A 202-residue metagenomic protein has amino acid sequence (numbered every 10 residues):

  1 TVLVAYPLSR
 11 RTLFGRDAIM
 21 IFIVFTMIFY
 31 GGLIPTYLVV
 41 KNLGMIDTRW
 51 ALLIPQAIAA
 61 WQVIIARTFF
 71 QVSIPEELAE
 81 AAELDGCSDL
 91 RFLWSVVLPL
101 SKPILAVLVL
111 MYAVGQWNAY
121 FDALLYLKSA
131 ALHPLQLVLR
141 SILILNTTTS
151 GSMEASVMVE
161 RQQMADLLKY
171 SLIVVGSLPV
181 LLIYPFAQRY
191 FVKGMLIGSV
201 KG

Functional and structural regions predicted by a protein language model:
T1-G202: A hydrophobic, multi-pass inner-membrane permease signature
